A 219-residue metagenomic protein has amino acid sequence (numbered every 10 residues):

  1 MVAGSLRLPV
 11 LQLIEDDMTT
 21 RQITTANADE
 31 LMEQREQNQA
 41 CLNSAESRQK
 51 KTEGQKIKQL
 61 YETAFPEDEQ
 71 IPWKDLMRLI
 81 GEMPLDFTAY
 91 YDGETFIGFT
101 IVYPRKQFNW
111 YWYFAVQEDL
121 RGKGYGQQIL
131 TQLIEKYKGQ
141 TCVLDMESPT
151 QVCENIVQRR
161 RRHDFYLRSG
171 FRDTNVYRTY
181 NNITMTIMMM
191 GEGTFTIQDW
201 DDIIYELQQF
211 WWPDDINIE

Functional and structural regions predicted by a protein language model:
G4-P9: N-terminal amphipathic/hydrophobic targeting modules at extreme N-termini, encompassing cleavable Sec/SRP-type signal
L11-D75, Q198-E219: Short amphipathic alpha-helix that is part of the acyltransferase structural core
F65-N109, Y113-E118: A conserved beta-strand-loop-helix scaffold within acyl/acetyltransferase catalytic domains
V116, G122-K136: Conserved acetyl-CoA-binding loop-helix of GNAT-fold acetyltransferases
Q127, I156-H163: Charged helix-capping and loop-helix junction motifs
Y137-Q158: Conserved GNAT acetyl-CoA-binding A-motif
R159, N175-E219: C-terminal "cap" of GNAT-fold acetyltransferases
R162-T174: Conserved acetyl-CoA-binding loop of GNAT-fold acetyltransferases
